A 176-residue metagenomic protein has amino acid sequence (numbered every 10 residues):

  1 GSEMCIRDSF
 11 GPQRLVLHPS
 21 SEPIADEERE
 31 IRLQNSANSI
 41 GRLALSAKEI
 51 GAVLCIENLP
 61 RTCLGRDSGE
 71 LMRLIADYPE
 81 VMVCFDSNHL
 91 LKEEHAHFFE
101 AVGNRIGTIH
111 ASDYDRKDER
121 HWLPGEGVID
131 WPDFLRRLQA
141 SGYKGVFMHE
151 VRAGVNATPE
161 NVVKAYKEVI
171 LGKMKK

Functional and structural regions predicted by a protein language model:
G1-I6: Short, small-residue-biased leader/transition segments that mark boundaries at the very start of proteins
R7, A47, L138: Hydrophobic pocket-lining residues that define ligand/cofactor binding sites across diverse proteins
S9-E27, I50-N58: Active-site groove signature of glycoside hydrolases
Q13, G41, G65-C84, L90-K176: Histidine-acidic metal/acid-base catalytic patches
A25-S46: Active-site cleft segment of glycoside hydrolase catalytic domains centered on the general acid/base Glu
E27, T62, E93: A short glycine-/small-residue-rich loop at the edge of a beta-strand within enzyme catalytic domains
I31-R32, L59-P60, W122-L123: A generic structural signal for short
A52-L64, C84-N88: Aromatic-lined carbohydrate-recognition surfaces of secreted/lumenal glycan-active proteins
